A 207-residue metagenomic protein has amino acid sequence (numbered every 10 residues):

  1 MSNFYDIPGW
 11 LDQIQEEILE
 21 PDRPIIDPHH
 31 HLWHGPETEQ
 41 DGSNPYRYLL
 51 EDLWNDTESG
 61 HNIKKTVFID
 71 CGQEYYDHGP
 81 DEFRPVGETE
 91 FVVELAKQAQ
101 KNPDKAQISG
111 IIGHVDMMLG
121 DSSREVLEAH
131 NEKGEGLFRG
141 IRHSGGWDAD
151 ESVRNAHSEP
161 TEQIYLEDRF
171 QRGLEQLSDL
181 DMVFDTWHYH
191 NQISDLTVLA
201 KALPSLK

Functional and structural regions predicted by a protein language model:
M1-K207: Helix-coil boundary/capping segments in enzymes
